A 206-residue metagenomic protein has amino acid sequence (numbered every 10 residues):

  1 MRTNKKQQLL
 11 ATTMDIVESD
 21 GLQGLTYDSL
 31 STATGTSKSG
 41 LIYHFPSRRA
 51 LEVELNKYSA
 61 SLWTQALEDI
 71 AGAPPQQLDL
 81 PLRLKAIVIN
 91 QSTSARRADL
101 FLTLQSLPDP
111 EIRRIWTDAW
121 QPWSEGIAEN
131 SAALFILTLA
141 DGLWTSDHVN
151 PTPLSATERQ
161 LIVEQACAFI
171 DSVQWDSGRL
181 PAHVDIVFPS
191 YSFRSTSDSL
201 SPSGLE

Functional and structural regions predicted by a protein language model:
K5-I16, L30, L55-S59, W63: Generic hydrophobic, amphipathic alpha-helix propensity
Q8, I16-A50: Helix-turn-helix
T12-S19, A66-D69, L139-S146: Solvent-exposed, amphipathic alpha-helical segments
F45, I89-T93, L104-D109, G142-L143: Short helix-capping/turn signature of helix-turn-helix
E54, S61-R97: Hydrophobic alpha-helical connector segments
D99-Q105, L137: Amphipathic alpha-helical elements of HEAT/ARM-like alpha-solenoid repeat scaffolds that form extended
P110-S197: Hydrophobic/aromatic-rich alpha-helical bundle segments in the mid-to-C-terminal region
